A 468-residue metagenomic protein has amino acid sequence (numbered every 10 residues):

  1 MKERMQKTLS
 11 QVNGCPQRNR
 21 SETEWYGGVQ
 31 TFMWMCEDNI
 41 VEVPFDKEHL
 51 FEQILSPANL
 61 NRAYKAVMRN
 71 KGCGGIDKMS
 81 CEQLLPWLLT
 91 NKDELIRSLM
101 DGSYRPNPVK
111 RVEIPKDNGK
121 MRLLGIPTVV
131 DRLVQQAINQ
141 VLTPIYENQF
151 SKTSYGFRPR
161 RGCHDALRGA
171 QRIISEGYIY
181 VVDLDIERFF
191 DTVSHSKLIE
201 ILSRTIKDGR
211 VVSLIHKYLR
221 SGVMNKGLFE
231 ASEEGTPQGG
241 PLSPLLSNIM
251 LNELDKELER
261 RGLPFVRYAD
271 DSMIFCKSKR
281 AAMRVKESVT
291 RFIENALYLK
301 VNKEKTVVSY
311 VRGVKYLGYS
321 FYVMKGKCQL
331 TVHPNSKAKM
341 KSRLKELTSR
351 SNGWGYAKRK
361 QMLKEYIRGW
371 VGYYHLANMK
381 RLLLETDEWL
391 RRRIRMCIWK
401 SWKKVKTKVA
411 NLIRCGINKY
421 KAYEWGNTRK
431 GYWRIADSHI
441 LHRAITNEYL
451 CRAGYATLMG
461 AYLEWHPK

Functional and structural regions predicted by a protein language model:
M1-L89: Non-catalytic, polymerase-adjacent accessory regions of viral genome-replication enzymes
C73, Q83-P108: Amphipathic alpha-helical blocks
S98-E113, D117, Q149-G313: Conserved polymerase palm-domain catalytic core
L123-L124, T128, Q329-L330: Conserved phosphate-binding loops in nucleotide/dinucleotide-binding enzymes
I138: Nucleotide/phosphate-binding loop and acidic/charged catalytic motifs in nucleotide-binding or -utilizing enzymes
R220, A296-R368: A conserved non-catalytic segment of reverse transcriptases and RNA-directed RNA polymerases corresponding to the late
R359-V405, V409-I413: Non-catalytic, peripheral interaction segments enriched in hydrophobic/basic residues
R393, W402-K468: Extended C-terminal regions of large enzymes
